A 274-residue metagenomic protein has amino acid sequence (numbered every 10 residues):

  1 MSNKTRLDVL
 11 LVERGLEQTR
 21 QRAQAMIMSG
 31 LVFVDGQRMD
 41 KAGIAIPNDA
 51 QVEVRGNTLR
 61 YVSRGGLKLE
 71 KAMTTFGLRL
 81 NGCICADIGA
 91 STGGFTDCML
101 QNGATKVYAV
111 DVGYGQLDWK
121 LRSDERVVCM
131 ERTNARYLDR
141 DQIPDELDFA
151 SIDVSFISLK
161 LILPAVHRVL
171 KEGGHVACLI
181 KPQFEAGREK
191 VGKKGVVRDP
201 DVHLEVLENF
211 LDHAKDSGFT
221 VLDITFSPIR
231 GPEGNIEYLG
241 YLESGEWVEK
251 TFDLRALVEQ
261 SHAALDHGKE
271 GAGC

Functional and structural regions predicted by a protein language model:
M1-A50, I84-C85: A basic, amphipathic helix-loop patch mediating RNA/tRNA/ribosome contacts
N81-S91: Conserved class I S-adenosyl-L-methionine
G93-G94, G115: Glycine-rich SAM-binding Motif I of class I
C98-K106: Conserved S-adenosyl-L-methionine
T105-L161: S-adenosyl-L-methionine
K160-A177: A short glycine-rich, Lys/Arg-flanked "PGG" loop and its adjoining helix->strand segment in the class I
P182-D199: Short, glycine-/aromatic-enriched active-site segment of Class I SAM-dependent methyltransferases
I236, Y241-C274: Flexible, glycine-/basic-rich loop-and-beta segments that form/coincide with the SAM-dependent methyltransferase
